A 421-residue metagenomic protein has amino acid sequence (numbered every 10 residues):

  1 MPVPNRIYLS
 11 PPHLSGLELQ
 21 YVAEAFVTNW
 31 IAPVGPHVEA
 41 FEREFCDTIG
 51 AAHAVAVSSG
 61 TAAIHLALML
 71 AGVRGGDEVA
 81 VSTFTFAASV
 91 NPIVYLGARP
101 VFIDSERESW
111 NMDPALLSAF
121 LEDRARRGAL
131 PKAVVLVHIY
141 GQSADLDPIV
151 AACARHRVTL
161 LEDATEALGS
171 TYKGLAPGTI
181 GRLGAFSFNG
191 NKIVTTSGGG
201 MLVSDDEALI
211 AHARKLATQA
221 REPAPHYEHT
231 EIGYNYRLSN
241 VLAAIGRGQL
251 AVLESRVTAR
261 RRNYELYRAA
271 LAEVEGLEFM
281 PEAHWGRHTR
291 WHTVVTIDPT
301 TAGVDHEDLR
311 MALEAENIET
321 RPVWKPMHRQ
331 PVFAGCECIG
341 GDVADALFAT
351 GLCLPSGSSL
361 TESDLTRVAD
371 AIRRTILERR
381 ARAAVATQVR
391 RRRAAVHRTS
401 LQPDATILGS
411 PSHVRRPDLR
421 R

Functional and structural regions predicted by a protein language model:
M1-I31, P355, R416, R420: N-terminal "arm"/small-domain region of PLP-dependent enzymes with the aminotransferase-like
I31-E78, P92-V94, F102-D104, R126 (+2 more regions): Phosphate-binding glycine-rich loop
P36-R43, T48-A54, A115, A119 (+6 more regions): PLP-dependent aminotransferase class I/II
T85-V90: Conserved coil-to-alpha-helix start sites within the AMP-binding
N91-I93, A152, I193, V241: Hydrophobic/aromatic ligand-binding patch that stacks against planar heteroaromatic rings of cofactors or nucleotides
G97: Structured binding elements
E108-T196, M201-V203: Active-site phosphate-binding strand-loop segment of PLP-dependent enzymes
